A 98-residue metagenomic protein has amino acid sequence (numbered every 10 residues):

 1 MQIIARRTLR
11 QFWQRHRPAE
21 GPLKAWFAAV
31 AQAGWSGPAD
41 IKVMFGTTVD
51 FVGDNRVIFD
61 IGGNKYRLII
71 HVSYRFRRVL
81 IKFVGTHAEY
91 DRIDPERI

Functional and structural regions predicted by a protein language model:
M1-K65, S73-R78, H87-I98: Basic, Lys/Arg-enriched alpha-helical interface segments
